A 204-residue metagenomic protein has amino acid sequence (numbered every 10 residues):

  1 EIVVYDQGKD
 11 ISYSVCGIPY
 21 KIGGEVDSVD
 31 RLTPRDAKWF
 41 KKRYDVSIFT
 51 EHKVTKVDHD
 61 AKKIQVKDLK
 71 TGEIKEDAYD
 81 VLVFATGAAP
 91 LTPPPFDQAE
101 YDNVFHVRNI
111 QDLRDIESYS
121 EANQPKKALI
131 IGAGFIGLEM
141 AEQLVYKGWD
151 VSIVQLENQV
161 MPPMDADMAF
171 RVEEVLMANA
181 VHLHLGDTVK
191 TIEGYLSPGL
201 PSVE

Functional and structural regions predicted by a protein language model:
E1-F49, Q143-M164: Beta1-alpha1 glycine-rich phosphate/pyrophosphate-binding loop at the start of Rossmann-like nucleotide-binding domains
Q7-G8, F84, I130: Core alpha/beta nucleotide-donor-binding catalytic domains of modification enzymes
I11, K56, G72, A89-L91 (+3 more regions): Glycine-rich nucleotide phosphate-binding loop and flanking beta-alpha elements of Rossmann-like dinucleotide-binding
S14, H59, P93-P95, M140-A141 (+1 more regions): Short glycine-/acidic-enriched loop or helix-start segments at secondary-structure transitions that form or flank
G17-Y20, K63-I64, F96-Y101, Y119-E121 (+2 more regions): Short, glycine/charged-enriched secondary-structure capping and boundary segments
R35-K127, V203-E204: FAD-binding core/adjacent interface of flavoenzyme oxidoreductases
F49-Q65, K70, D77, Y146-E204: A Rossmann-like FAD-binding core segment of flavoenzymes
Q111, D115-M164: Rossmann-like NAD(P)H-binding beta-loop-alpha module
